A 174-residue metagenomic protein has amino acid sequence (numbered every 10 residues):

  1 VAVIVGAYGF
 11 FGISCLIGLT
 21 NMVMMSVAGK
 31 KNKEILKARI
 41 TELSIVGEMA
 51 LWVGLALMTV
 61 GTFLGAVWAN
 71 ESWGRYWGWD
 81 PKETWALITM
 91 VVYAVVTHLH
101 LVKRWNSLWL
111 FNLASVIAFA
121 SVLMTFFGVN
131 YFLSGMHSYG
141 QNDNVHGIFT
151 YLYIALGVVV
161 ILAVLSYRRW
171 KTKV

Functional and structural regions predicted by a protein language model:
V1-V27, E42-S72, P81-M136, D143-K173: Hydrophobic cores of alpha-helical transmembrane segments in multi-pass integral membrane proteins
A28-I40: Juxtamembrane inter-helical linkers in multi-pass membrane proteins
Y76: Membrane-interface catalytic loops of GT-C/OST-like multi-pass glycosylation enzymes that act
